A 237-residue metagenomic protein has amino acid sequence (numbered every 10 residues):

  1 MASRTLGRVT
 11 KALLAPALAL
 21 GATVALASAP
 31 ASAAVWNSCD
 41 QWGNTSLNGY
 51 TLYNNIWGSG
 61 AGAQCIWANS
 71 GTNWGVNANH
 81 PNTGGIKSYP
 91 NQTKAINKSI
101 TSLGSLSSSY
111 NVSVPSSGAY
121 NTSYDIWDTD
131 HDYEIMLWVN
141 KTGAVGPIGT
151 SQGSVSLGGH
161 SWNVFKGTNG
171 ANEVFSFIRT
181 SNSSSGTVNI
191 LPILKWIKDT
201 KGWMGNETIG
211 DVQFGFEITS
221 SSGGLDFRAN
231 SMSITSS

Functional and structural regions predicted by a protein language model:
M1-A33: Secretory targeting and sorting signals
A34-N77, S237: N-terminal segment immediately downstream of the Sec signal-peptide cleavage site in secreted/extracellular proteins
V35, N73-G75, A95-T101, S105-N111 (+3 more regions): Ser/Thr- (and often Asn-) enriched beta-sheet segments in non-cytosolic proteins
T72-V76, G104-Y110, Y124, I209-I218: Short, hydrophobic/proline-enriched secondary-structure or compact coil segments at domain edges
T83-S156: Extracellular-facing segments of soluble proteins and assemblies that are Gly/Ser/Thr-biased and enriched in aromatics
G85-I100, E173-G205: Beta-sandwich interaction modules
T129-L191: Short helix-loop boundary/capping segments
S184-S237: Long, compositionally biased interface segments
